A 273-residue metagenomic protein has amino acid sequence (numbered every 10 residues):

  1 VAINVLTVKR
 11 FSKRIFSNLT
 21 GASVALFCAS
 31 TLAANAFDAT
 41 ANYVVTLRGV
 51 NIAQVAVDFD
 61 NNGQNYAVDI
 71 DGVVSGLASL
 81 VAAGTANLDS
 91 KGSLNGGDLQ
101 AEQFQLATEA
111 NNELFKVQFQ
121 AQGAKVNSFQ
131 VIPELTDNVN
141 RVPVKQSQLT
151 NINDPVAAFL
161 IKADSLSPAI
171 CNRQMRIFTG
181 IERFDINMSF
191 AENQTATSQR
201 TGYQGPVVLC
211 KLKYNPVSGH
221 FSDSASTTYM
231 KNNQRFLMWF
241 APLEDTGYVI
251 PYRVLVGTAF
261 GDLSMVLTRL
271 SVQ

Functional and structural regions predicted by a protein language model:
V1, Q64-V68, P133-T136: Short amphipathic alpha-helical segments, especially helix-boundary/capping motifs
N4-A22: Bacterial N-terminal signal peptides that target proteins for export
C28-A33: N-terminal signal peptide c-region/cleavage motif recognized by signal peptidases
N35-Q122, L166-Q273: Acidic, serine/threonine-rich low-complexity disordered tracts
Q100-T150: Surface-exposed, polar helix/loop patches in the mature regions of secreted/periplasmic/lumenal proteins that form
F129-M188: Active-site/ligand-binding surface loops and adjacent short beta/alpha elements that line catalytic pockets across
